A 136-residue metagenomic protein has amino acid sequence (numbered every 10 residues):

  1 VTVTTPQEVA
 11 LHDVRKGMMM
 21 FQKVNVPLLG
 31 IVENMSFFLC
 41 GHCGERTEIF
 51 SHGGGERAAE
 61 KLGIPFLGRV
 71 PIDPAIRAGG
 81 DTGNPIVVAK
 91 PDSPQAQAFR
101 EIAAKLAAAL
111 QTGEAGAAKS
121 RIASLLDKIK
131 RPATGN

Functional and structural regions predicted by a protein language model:
V1-T4, E8-G30, G68-P71, P94-N136: P-loop NTP-binding module
V1-T82: Conserved catalytic-core segment of NTP-binding enzymes
G53, P85-I86, S120: Secondary-structure junction/capping motif
T82-Q97: C-terminal boundary of histidine-terminating zinc-finger modules
